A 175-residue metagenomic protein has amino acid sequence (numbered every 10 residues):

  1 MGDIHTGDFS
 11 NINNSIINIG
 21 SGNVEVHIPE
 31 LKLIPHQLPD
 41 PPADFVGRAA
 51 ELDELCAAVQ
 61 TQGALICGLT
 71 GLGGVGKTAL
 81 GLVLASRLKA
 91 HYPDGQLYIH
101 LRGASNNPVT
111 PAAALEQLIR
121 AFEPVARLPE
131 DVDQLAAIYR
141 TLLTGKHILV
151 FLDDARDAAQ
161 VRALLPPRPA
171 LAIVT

Functional and structural regions predicted by a protein language model:
M1-A155, P169-V174: Walker A/P-loop phosphate-binding element recognition
A159-A163: A short acidic, amphipathic alpha-helical/loop segment
L165-P167: Short, surface-exposed basic-aromatic patches at helix termini and helix-loop junctions that form
